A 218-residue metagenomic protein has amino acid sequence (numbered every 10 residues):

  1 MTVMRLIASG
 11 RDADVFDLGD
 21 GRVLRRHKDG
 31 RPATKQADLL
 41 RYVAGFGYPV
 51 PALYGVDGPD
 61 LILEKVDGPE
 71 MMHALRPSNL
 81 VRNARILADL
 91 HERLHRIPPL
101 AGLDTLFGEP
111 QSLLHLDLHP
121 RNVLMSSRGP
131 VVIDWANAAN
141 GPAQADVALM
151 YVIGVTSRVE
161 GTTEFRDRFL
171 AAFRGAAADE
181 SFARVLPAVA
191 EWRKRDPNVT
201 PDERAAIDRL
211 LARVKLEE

Functional and structural regions predicted by a protein language model:
M1-T2, E218: Actinobacteria-biased recognition of intrinsically disordered, low-complexity terminal regions
R5-A8, V15: Protein kinase glycine-rich loop
R11-D12, G21-L94: A conserved alpha-helical element in kinase catalytic cores
A13, G58, G68, P142 (+1 more regions): Helix-rich C-terminal or lid/interface subdomains of diverse kinases
V15-L18, G102-A145: Active-site acidic catalytic loop and adjacent metal/ATP-binding pocket of ATP-dependent phosphoryl transfer enzymes
H27, V66, H119, A136 (+1 more regions): Anionic group-transfer/hydrolysis microenvironments
Q36, D146-V147: Activation loop
